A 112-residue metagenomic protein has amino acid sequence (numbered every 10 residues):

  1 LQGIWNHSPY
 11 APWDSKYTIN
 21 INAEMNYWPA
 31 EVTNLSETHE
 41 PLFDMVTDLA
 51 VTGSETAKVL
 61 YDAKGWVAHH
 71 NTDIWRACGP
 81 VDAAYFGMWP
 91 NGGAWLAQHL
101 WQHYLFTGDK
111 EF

Functional and structural regions predicted by a protein language model:
L1-F112: Substrate-binding groove/exosite segments of carbohydrate-active enzymes
